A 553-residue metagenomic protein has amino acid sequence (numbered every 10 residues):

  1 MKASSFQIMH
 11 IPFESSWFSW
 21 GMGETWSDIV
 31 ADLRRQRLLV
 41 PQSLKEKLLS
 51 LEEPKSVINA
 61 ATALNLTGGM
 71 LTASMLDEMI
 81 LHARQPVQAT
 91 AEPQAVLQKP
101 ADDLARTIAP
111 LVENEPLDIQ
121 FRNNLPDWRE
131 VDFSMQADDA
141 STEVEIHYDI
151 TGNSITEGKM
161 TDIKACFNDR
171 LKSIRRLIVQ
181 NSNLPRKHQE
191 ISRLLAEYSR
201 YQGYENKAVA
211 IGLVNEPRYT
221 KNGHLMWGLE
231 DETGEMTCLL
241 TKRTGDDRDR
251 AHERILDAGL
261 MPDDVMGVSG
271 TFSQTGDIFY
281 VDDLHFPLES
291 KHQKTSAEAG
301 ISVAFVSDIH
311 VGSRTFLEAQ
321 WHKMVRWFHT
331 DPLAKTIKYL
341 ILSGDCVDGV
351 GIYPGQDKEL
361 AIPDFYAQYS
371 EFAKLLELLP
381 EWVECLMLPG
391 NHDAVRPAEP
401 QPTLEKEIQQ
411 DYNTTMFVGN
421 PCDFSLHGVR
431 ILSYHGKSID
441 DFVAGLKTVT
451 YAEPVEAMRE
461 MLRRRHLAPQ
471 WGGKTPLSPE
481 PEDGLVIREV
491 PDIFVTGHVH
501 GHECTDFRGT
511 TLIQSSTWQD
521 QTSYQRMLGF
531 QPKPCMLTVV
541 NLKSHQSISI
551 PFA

Functional and structural regions predicted by a protein language model:
K2-A553: Extended recognition/assembly regions associated with phosphoester-bond processing machinery
